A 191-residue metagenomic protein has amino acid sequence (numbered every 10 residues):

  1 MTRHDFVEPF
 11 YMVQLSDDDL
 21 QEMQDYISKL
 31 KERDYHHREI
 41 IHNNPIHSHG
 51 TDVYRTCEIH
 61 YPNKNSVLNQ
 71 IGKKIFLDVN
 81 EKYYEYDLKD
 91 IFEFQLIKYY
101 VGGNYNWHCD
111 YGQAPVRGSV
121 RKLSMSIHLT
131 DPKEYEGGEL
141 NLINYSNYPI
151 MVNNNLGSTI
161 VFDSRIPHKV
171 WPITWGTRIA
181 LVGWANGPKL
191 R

Functional and structural regions predicted by a protein language model:
M1-E85: Non-heme Fe(II)/2-oxoglutarate
L77-R191: Catalytic core of non-heme Fe(II) oxygenases with the double-stranded beta-helix
